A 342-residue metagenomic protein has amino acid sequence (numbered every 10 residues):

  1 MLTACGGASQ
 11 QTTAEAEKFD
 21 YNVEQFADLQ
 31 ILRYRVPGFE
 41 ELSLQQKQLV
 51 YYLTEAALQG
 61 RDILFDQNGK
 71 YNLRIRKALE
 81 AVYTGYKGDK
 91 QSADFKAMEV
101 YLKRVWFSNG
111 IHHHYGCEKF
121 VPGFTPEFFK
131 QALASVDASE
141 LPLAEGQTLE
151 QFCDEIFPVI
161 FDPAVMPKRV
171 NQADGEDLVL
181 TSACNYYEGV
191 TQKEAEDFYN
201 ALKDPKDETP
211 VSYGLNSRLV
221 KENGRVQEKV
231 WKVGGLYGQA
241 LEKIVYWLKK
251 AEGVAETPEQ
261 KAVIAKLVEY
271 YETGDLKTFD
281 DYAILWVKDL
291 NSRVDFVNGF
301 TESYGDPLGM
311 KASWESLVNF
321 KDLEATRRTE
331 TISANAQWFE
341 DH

Functional and structural regions predicted by a protein language model:
L2-G6: C-terminal motif of bacterial Sec signal peptides marking the signal peptidase cleavage site
A8-Q10: Extended, non-globular interaction scaffolds
A16-A78: N-terminal-proximal low-complexity accessory segments that begin disordered and transition into the first
E24, D28-L49, M166-H342: Fold-level signature of zinc-dependent metallopeptidase catalytic domains
L58, V82-Y83, K249-G253: Well-ordered alpha-helical scaffold segments within catalytic/enzyme domains
R61-D66, K90-Q91, E256-V263: Surface-exposed patches in mature extracellular/periplasmic domains of secreted proteins
D62, G69-A144: N-terminal accessory alpha/beta regions
F128-A138, P142-L180, C184, F279-A283 (+1 more regions): Phosphate/adenylate-binding glycine loop and adjacent helical scaffold
